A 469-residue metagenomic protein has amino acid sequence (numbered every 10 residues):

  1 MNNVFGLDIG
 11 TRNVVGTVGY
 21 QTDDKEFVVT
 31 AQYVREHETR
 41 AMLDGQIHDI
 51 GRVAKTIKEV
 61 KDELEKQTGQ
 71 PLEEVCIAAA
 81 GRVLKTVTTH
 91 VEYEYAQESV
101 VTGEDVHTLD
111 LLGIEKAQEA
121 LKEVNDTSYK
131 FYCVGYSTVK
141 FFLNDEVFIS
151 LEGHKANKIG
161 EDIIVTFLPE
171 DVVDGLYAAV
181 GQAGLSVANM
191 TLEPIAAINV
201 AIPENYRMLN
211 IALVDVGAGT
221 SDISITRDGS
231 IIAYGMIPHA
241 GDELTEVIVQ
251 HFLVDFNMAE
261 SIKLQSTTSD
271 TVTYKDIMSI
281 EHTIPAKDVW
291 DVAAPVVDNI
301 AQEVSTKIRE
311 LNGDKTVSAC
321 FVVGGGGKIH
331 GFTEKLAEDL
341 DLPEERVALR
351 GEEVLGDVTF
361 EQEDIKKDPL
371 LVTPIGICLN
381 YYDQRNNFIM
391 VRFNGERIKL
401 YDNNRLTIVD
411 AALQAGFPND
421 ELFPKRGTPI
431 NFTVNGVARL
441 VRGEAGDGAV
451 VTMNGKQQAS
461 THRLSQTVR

Functional and structural regions predicted by a protein language model:
M1-N13, T17-I211, S230-I232, L264-P295 (+4 more regions): Nucleotide/phosphate-binding catalytic cleft detector across ATP-hydrolyzing and phosphate-transferring enzymes
D8, L168, D215, M236 (+1 more regions): Small/polar loops that bind or transfer phosphate-bearing groups
V14, I198-N199, G219-S224, H330: Short glycine/serine/threonine-rich phosphate/pyrophosphate-binding segments that cradle anionic phosphate groups
I77-R82, S318-I329, L349-E353: Glycine-rich beta-strand-to-loop/alpha-helix junction loops that act as flexible
I202-T267: Acidic, glycine-rich loop-and-beta core segments that form the ion-binding/anion-interacting portion of active sites
E246, D298, Q302, T306 (+4 more regions): Feature representing long, continuous alpha-helical segments
I329-F332, L336-G356: Catalytic phosphate/nucleotide-handling subdomain of diverse soluble enzymes
A348-R392, E396: Glycine-rich phosphate-binding/hydrolytic loop that grips phosphoryl groups
